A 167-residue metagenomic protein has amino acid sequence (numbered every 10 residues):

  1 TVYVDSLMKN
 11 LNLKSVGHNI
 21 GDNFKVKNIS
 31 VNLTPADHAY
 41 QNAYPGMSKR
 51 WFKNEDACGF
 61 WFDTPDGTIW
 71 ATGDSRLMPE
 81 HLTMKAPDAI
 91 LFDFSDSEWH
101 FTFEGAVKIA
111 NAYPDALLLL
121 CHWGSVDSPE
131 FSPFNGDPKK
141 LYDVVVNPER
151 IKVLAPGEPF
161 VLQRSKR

Functional and structural regions predicted by a protein language model:
T1-G17, K85-L91: Active-site metal-binding motif and surrounding structural segment of the metallo-beta-lactamase
V2-L7, D22-K25, A39-Q41, R76-E80 (+3 more regions): Active-site environment of divalent metal-dependent phosphoester hydrolases
L7-L11, F62, H81-K85, L141-P148: Alpha-helix C-terminal capping segments
S15-D22, V107, N111-R167: Binuclear metal-ion centers of metallo-dependent hydrolases, dominated by the metallo-beta-lactamase
G17-M84, A155-R167: Core dinuclear metal-dependent hydrolase active-site scaffold
C58-V107, A112-A116, L120-P129: Metallo-beta-lactamase
